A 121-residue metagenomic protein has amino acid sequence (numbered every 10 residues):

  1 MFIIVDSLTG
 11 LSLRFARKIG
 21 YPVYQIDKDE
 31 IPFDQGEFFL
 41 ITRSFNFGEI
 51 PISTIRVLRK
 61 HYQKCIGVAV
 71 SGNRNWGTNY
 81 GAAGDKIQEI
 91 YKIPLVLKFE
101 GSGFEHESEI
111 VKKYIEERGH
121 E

Functional and structural regions predicted by a protein language model:
M1-P51: N-terminal beta1-alpha1-beta2 submodule of the flavodoxin-like/Rossmannoid cofactor-binding fold
Q35-E121: FMN-binding flavodoxin-like domain, especially the glycine-rich phosphate-binding loop
